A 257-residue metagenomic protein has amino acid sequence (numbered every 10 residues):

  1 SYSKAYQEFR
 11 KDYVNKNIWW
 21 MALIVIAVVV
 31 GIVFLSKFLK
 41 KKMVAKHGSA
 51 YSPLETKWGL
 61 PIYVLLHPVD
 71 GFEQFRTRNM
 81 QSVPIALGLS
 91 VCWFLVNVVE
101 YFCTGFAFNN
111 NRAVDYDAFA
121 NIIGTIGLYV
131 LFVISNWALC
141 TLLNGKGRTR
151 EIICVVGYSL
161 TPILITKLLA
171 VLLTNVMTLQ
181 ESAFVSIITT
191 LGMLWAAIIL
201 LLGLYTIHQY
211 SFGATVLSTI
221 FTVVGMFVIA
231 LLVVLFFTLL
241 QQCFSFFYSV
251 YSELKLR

Functional and structural regions predicted by a protein language model:
S1-K4: Extracytoplasmic/lumenal ectodomains and periplasmic regions of secretory and membrane proteins
Q7-I26: Juxtamembrane/start-of-transmembrane alpha-helix segments at the extracytoplasmic/lumenal side of membrane anchors
Y13, F75-S82, V155-L160, V223: Loop-to-transmembrane-helix entry motif
W20-V33, M226-F227, L231-L235: Alpha-helical membrane-embedded segments
V29-E55: Juxtamembrane interface at the cytosolic side of transmembrane helices
Y51-R150: Selected alpha-helical membrane-embedding segments in polytopic membrane proteins
V99-T125, L169-M193, A230-R257: Membrane-helix interface segments in multi-pass membrane proteins
A120-I122, F132-V234: Hydrophobic alpha-helical transmembrane segments and adjacent short intramembrane/lumenal linkers of inner/organellar
